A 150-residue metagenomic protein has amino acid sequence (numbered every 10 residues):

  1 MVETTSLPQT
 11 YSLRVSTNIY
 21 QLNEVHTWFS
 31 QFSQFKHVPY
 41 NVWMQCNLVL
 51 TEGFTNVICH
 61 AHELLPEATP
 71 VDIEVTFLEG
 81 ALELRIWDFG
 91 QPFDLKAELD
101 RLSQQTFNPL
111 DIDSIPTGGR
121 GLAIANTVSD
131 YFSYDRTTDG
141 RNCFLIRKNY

Functional and structural regions predicted by a protein language model:
M1-S12, I58-Y150: Conserved beta-strand-loop-beta-strand hairpin that lines the nucleotide-binding pocket of ATP/GTP-utilizing enzymes
L7-Y40: Helix-loop-beta hinge of the Bergerat
I19, N23, E52, A97: Solvent-exposed, flexible loop/coil residues
F29-T51, S114-I115: Conserved short strand/loop->alpha-helix "switch" segment adjacent to the catalytic nucleotide/phosphoryl-transfer site
T51, T55, C59: Short alpha-helix lining the ATP-binding pocket of the histidine-kinase-like ATPase
